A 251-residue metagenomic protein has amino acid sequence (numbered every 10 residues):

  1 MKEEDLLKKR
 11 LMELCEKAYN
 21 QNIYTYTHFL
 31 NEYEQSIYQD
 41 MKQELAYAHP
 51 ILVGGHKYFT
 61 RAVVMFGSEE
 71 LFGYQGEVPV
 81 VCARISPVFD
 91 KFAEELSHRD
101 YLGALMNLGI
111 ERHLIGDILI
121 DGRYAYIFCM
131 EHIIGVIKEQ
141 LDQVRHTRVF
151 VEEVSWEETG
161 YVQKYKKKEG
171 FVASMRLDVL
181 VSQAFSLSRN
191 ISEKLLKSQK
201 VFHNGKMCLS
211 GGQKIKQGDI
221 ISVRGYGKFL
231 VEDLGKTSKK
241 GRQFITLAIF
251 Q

Functional and structural regions predicted by a protein language model:
M1-D178, A184, M207, G227-Q251: Ferredoxin-like alpha/beta domains used as RNA- or RNAP-binding modules
F171-Q217, L234: A basic, amphipathic helix-loop patch mediating RNA/tRNA/ribosome contacts
G212, I220, K228-L230: Well-ordered beta-strand positions in beta-sheet-rich domains
K216-D219, A248: Charge-rich, low-complexity terminal tails
